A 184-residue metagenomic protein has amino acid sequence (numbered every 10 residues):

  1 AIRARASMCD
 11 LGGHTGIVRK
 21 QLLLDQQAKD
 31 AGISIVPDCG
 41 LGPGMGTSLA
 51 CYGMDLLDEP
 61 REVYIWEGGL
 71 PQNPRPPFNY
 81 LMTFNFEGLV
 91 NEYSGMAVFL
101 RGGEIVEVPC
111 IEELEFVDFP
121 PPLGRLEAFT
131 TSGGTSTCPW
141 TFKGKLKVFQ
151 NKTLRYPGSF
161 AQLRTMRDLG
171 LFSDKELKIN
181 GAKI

Functional and structural regions predicted by a protein language model:
I2-S7, L11-I35: Rossmann-fold NAD(P)-binding glycine/threonine-rich loop
G12-G13, D38-G42, E127: Glycine- and other small-residue-rich loops at beta-strand/loop junctions that grip anionic moieties
I17, G44, S48, E107 (+1 more regions): Short, electropositive, low-hydrophobicity segments enriched in small/polar residues
Q27-P71: Adenosine-phosphate binding glycine-rich loop
L56-I184: C-terminal catalytic/substrate-binding lobe primarily of soluble NAD(P)-dependent oxidoreductases
